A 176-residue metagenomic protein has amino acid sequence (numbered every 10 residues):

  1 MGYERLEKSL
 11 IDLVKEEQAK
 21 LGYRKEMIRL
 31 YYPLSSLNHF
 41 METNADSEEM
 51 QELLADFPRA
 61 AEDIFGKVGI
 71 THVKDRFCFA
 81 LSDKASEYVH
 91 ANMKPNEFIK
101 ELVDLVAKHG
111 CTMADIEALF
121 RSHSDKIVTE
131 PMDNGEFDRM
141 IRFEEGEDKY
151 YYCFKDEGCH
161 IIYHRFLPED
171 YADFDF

Functional and structural regions predicted by a protein language model:
G2-R29: Positively charged, polyanion-binding regions of nucleic-acid-associated proteins
E17, L21, V68, Y88 (+5 more regions): Short, flexible helical or helix-coil boundary motifs
Y23-N44, F98-E117, S122: Short glycine-rich, basic-tinged beta-strand/loop micro-motifs
N38-K67: Charge-enriched amphipathic alpha-helical scaffolds
M41-E42, S47-Q51, R121-E157: Amphipathic, interaction-prone secondary-structure segments
E62-N92, E144-Y152, H160-I161: Charged low-complexity interaction tracts in eukaryotic proteins
A91-I99: Surface-exposed beta-loop interaction hotspot
G146-F176: Intrinsically disordered, low-complexity regulatory segments enriched in Ser/Thr/Pro and charged residues
